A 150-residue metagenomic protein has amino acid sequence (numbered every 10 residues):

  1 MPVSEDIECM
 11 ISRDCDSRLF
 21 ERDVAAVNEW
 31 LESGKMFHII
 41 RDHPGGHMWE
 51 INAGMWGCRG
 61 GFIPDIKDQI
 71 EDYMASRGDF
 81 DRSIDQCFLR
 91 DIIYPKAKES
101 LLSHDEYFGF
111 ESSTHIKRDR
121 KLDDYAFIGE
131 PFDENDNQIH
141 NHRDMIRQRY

Functional and structural regions predicted by a protein language model:
M1, A25, C87: Short, contiguous clusters of charged residues that form electrostatic/catalytic patches at enzyme active sites, used
M1-I7: A short acidic-Thr-Gly-centered motif at the start of a beta-strand
D6, S33-G34, P95-K96: Structured helix-beta-strand junction loops
M10: Short aromatic/hydrophobic "clamp" motif used to bind/position activated sugar donors
R13-D14: Active-site acidic Asp-centered loop
S17-I51: Conserved donor-nucleotide/metal-binding helix-loop-beta segment in metal-dependent transferases, i.e., the alpha-helix
P44-Y150: Catalytic core and acceptor-binding pocket of nucleotide-sugar-dependent glycosyltransferases
